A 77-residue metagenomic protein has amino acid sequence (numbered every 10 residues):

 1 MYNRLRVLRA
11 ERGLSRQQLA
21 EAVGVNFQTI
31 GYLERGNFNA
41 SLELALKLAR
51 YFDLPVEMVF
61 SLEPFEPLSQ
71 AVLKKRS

Functional and structural regions predicted by a protein language model:
N3-A22, K74-R76: Short basic helix-loop element that most often maps to the first helix and adjoining turn of HTH DNA-binding modules
L5, L19-A20, I30-L33, V59: Conserved hydrophobic/aromatic packing and binding residues within compact polymer-binding modules
V25-F38: Recognition helix of helix-turn-helix/homeodomain-like DNA-binding domains that insert into the DNA major groove
E43-M58: DNA major-groove recognition helix of helix-turn-helix/homeodomain DNA-binding modules
R50, F60-S77: Short, charged recognition helix plus adjacent turn of helix-turn-helix-like nucleic-acid-binding domains
